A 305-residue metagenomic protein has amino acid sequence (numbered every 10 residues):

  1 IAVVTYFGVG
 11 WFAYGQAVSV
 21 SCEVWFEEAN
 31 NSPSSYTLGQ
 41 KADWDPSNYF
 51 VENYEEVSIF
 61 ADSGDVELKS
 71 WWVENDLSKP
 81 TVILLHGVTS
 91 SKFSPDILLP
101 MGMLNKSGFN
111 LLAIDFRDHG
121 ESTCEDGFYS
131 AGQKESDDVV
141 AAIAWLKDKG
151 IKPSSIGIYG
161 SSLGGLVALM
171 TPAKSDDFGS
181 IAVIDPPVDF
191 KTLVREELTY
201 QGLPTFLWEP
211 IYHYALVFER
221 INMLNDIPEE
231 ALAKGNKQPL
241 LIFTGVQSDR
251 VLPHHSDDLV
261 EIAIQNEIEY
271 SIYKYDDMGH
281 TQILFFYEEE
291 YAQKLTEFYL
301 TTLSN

Functional and structural regions predicted by a protein language model:
I1-N48: N-terminal targeting or regulatory segments adjacent to alpha/beta-hydrolase or S9 domains
T37-L77: N-terminal cap/lid segment of alpha/beta-hydrolase-fold proteins
T89-M103, F116, H255: The serine-hydrolase catalytic nucleophile loop
M101-T123: Conserved alpha/beta-hydrolase
Y129-G150: Alpha/beta-hydrolase active-site loop
M170-N222: Hydrolase active-site cap/lid region
G235-N236, I242-T244, S248: Short beta-strand/loop motif that positions the catalytic acidic residue of the alpha/beta-hydrolase fold
D249-D258: Conserved alpha/beta-hydrolase "acid-adjacent" motif
